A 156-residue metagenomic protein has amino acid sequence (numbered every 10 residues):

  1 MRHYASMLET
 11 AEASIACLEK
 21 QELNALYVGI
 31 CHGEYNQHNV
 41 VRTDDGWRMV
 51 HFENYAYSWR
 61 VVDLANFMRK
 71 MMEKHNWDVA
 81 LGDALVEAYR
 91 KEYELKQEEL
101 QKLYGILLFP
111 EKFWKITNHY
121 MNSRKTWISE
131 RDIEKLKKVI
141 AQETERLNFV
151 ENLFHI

Functional and structural regions predicted by a protein language model:
M1-I30: ATP-dependent phospho-/nucleotidyl transfer catalytic cores
A5-E12, L108-E111, A141: Generic structural signal for well-ordered, non-transmembrane alpha-helical segments in soluble/cytosolic regions
G29, E34, N39, H51: Conserved catalytic-loop position in the HRD/HxD motif
R42-D45: Activation-loop N-terminal segment of eukaryotic-like protein kinases
W47, Y55-Y57: Activation segment
V61-E94, L107-T126: Active-site activation/catalytic loop segments of kinase-like enzymes and analogous catalytic loops in related
W114-I156: ATP/Mg2+ or Mg2+-diphosphate-binding catalytic cores that bind nucleotide phosphates or diphosphates via glycine-rich
